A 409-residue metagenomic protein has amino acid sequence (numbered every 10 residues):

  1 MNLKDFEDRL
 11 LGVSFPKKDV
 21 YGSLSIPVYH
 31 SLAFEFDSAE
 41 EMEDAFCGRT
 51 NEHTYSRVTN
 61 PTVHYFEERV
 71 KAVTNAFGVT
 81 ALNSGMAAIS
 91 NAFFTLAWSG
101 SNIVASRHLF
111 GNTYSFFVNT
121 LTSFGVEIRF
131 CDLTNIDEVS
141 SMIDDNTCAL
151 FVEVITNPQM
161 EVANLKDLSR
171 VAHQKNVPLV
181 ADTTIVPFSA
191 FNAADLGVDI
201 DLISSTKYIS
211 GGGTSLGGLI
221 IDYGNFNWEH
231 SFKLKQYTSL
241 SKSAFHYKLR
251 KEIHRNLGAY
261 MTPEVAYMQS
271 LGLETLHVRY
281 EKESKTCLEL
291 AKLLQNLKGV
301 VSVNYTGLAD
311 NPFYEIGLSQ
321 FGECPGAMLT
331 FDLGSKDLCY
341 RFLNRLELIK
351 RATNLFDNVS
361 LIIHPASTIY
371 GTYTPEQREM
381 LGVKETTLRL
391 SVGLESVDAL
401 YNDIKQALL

Functional and structural regions predicted by a protein language model:
M1-E52: N-terminal glycine-rich, Lys/His-bearing helix-loop that initiates the first secondary-structure elements of many
E7-P16, G78-K298: Conserved PLP-enzyme active-site core in the AAT-like
A33, S38-S90, N112-T120: Conserved N-terminal alpha-helix of the aminotransferase class I/II PLP-enzyme fold
A33, Y223-F226, L333-D337: Short loop segments at secondary-structure junctions
E43-R49, L346, I404-A407: Short Gly/aromatic-enriched secondary-structure transition segments
V118-N119, E127-I128, S141, D145 (+3 more regions): PLP-dependent enzyme catalytic core of the Aspartate aminotransferase-like
I221, T330-D332, S391-G393: Short hydrophobic/aromatic beta-strand micro-patches that form the beta-sheet surface supporting nucleotide- or nucleic
A259, L271, Y280-K282, C287-N358 (+1 more regions): Conserved small-domain helix->loop->beta segment predominantly found in fold-type I
